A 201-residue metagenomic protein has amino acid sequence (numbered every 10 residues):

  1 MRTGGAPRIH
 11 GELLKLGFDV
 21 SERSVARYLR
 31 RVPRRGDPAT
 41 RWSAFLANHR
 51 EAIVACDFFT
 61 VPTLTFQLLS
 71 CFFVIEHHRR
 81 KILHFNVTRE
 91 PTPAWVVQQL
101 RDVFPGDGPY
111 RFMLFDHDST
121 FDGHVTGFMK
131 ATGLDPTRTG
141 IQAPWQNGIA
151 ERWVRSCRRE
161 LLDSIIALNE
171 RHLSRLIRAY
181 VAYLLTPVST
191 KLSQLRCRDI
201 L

Functional and structural regions predicted by a protein language model:
M1-L201: Charged DNA-binding/catalytic regions of mobile-element recombinases
